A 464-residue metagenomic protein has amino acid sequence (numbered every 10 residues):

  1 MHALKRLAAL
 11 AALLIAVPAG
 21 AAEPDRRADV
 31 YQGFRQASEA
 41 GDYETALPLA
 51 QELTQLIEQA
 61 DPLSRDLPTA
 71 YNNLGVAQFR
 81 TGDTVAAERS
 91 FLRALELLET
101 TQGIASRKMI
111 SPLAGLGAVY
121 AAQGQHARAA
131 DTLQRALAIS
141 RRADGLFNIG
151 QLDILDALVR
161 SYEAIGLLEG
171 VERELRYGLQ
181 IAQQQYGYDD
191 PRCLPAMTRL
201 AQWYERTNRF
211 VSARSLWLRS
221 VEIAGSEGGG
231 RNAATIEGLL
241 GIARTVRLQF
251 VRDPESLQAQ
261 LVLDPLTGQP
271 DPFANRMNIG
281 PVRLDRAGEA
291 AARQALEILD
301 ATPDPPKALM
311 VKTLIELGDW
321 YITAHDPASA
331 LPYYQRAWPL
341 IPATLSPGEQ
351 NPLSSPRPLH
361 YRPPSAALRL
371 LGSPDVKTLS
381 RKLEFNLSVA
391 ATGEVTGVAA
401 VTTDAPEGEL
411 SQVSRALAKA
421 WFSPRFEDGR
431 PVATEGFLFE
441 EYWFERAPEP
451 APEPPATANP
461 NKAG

Functional and structural regions predicted by a protein language model:
M1-A9: Bacterial N-terminal signal peptides that target proteins for export
A16-P18: N-terminal signal peptide c-region/cleavage motif recognized by signal peptidases
A22-P24, V30-Y31, L47, P62 (+9 more regions): Charge-biased low-complexity segments
R27-F34, S38, N72, A114 (+1 more regions): Alpha-helical tetratricopeptide repeat
A28-E52, R80, I279-P281: Alpha-helical segment of the N-proximal tetratricopeptide repeat
E58, L63-T101, S106-R107, S111-A114: Mid-chain, structured segments of secreted extracytoplasmic proteins
